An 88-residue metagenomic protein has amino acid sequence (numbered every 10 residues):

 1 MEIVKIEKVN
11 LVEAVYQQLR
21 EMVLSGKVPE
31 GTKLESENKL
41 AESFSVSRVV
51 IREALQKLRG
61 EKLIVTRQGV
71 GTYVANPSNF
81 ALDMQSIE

Functional and structural regions predicted by a protein language model:
M1-E88: Short linear motifs at protein or domain termini
